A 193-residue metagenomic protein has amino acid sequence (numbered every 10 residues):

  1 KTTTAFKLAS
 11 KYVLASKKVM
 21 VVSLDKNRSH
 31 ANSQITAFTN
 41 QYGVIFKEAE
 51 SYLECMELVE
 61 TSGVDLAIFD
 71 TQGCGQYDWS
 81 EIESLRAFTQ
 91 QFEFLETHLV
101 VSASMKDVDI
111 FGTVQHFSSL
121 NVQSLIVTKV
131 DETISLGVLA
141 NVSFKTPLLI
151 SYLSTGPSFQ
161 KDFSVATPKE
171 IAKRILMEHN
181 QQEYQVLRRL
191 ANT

Functional and structural regions predicted by a protein language model:
T2-T3, L14-V21: Phosphate-binding active sites in nucleotide-utilizing proteins
T3-T4, L8, Q34: Hydrophobic positions on the alpha1 helix immediately C-terminal to the Walker A/P-loop
K7, K11, N141: Active-site signature of alpha/beta-hydrolase-fold catalytic machinery across serine- and Asp/Cys-nucleophile hydrolases
V19-H30, T39-E81: Switch II (G3) loop of P-loop NTPases
S29-N32, G137: Short, glycine/polar-rich helix-capping loops at beta-to-alpha or helix-loop-helix junctions that flank or form
S51-E60, Q76-Q181: Conserved catalytic-core segment of NTP-binding enzymes
L176-T193: Short, charged, intrinsically disordered terminal tails
